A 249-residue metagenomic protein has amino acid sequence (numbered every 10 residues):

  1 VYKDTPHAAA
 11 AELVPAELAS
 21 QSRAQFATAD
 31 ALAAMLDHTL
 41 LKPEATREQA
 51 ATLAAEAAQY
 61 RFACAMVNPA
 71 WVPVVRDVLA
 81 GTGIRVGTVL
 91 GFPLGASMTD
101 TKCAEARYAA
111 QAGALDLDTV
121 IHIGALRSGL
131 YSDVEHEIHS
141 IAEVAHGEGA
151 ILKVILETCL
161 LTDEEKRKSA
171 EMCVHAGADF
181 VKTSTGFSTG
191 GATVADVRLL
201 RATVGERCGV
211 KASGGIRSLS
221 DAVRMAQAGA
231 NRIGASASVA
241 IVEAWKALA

Functional and structural regions predicted by a protein language model:
V1-Q25: Conserved, well-structured core domains of diverse proteins
Q21-Y60, C64, A70-V210, S218-A240 (+1 more regions): Alpha/beta enzyme core
S213: Short hydrophobic "strand-cap" motifs at the C-terminus of beta-strands
